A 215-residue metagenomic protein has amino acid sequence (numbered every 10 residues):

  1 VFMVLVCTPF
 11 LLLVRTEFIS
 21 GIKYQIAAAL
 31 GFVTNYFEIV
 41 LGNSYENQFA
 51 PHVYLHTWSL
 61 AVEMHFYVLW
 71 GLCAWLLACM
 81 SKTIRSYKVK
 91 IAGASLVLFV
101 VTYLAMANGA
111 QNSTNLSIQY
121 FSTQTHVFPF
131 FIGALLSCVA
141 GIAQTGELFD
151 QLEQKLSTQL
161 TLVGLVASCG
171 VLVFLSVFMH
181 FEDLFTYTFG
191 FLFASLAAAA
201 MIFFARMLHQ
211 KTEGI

Functional and structural regions predicted by a protein language model:
V1-I215: Hydrophobic membrane-embedded alpha-helices and membrane-water interface caps/short interhelical or interfacial loops
